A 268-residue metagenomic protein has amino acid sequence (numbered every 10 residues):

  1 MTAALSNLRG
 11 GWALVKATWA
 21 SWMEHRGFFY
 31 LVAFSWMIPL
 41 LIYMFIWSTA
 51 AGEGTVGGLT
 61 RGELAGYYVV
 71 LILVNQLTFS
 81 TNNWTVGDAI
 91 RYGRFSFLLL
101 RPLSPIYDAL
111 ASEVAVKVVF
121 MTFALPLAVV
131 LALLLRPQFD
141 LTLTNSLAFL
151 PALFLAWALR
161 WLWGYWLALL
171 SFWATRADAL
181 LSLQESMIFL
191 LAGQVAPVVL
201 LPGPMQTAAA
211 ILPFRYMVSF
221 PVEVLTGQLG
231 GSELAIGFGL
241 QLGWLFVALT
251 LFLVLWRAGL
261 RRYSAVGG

Functional and structural regions predicted by a protein language model:
M1-G268: Hydrophobic transmembrane alpha-helices and immediately adjacent juxtamembrane helices of multi-pass inner-membrane
